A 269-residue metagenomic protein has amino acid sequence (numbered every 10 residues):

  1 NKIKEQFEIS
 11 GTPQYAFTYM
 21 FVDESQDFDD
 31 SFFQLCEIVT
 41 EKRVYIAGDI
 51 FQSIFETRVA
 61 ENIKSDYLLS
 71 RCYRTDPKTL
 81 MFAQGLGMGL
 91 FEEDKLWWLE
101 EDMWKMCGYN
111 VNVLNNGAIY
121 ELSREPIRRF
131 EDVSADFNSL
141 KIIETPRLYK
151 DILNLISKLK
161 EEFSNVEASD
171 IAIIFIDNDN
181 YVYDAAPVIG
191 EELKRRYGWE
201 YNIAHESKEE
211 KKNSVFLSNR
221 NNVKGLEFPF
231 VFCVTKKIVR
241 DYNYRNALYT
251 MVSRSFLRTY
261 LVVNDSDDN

Functional and structural regions predicted by a protein language model:
N1-N269: The feature marks helicase ATPase cores and/or their adjacent C-terminal helical subdomains in SF1/SF2/AAA+ helicases
